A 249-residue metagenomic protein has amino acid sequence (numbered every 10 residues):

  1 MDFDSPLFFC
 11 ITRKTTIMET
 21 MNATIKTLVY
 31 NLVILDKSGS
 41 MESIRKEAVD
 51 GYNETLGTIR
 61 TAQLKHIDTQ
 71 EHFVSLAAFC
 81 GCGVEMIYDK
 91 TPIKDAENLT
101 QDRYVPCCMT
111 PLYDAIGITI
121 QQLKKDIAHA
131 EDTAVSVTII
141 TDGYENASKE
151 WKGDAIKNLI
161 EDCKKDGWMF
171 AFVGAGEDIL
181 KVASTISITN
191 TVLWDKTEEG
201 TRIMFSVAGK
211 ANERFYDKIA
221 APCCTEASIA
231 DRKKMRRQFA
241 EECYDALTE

Functional and structural regions predicted by a protein language model:
S5-E249: Acidic, low-complexity intrinsically disordered regions
